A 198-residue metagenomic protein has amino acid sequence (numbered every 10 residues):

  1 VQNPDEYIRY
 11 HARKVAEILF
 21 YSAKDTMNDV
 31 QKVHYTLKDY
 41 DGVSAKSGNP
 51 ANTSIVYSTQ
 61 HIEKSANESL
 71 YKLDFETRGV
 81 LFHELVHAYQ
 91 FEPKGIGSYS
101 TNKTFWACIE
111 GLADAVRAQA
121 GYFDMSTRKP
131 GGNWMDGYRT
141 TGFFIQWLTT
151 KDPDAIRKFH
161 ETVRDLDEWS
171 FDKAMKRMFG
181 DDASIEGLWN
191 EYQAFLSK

Functional and structural regions predicted by a protein language model:
V1-Q60: Auxiliary, metal-adjacent structural segments of Zn-dependent hydrolase domains
H11, S100-G142: Post-HExxH zinc-binding segment in Zn-dependent metallohydrolases
S47-K64, T101-F105, D124-R128: Lumenal/extracellular "mature" regions of secretory-pathway glycan-modifying transferases
H61-L81, I96-F105: Short pre-active-site segment immediately N-terminal to the catalytic Zn-binding motif
G79-E92, E110-D114: Active-site recognition of the HExxH zinc-binding catalytic motif
Y89, P93-K94, G121-D124: Membrane-helix exit/interface motif
Q119-D136, W147-D165: Short helix/loop segments within enzyme catalytic domains that coordinate or immediately flank catalytic cofactors
T141, L148-K198: Pan-zinc metallopeptidase signature
